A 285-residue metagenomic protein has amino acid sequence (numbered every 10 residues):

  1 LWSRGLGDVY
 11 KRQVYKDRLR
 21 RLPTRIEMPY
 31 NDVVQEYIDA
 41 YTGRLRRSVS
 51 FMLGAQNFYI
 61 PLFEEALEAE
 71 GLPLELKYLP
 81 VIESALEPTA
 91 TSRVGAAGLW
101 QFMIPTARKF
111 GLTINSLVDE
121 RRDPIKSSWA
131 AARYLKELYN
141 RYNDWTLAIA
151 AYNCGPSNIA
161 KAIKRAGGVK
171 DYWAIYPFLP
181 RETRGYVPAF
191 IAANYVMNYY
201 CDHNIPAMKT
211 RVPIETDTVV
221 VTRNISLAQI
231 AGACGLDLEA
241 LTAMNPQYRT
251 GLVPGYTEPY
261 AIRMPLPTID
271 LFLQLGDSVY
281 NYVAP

Functional and structural regions predicted by a protein language model:
L1-Y10: Single conserved hydrophobic/aromatic residue that forms the stacking wall/gate of nucleotide- or nucleobase-binding
K11-F58, L62, A69-E70, K109 (+3 more regions): Extracytoplasmic and endomembrane cell-envelope/extracellular-matrix remodeling and assembly machinery
V33, A90-G111: Short, surface-exposed glycine/acidic/tryptophan-bearing loops
P73-V81, A97, W145-A150: Alpha-helical scaffolds flanking conserved acidic
